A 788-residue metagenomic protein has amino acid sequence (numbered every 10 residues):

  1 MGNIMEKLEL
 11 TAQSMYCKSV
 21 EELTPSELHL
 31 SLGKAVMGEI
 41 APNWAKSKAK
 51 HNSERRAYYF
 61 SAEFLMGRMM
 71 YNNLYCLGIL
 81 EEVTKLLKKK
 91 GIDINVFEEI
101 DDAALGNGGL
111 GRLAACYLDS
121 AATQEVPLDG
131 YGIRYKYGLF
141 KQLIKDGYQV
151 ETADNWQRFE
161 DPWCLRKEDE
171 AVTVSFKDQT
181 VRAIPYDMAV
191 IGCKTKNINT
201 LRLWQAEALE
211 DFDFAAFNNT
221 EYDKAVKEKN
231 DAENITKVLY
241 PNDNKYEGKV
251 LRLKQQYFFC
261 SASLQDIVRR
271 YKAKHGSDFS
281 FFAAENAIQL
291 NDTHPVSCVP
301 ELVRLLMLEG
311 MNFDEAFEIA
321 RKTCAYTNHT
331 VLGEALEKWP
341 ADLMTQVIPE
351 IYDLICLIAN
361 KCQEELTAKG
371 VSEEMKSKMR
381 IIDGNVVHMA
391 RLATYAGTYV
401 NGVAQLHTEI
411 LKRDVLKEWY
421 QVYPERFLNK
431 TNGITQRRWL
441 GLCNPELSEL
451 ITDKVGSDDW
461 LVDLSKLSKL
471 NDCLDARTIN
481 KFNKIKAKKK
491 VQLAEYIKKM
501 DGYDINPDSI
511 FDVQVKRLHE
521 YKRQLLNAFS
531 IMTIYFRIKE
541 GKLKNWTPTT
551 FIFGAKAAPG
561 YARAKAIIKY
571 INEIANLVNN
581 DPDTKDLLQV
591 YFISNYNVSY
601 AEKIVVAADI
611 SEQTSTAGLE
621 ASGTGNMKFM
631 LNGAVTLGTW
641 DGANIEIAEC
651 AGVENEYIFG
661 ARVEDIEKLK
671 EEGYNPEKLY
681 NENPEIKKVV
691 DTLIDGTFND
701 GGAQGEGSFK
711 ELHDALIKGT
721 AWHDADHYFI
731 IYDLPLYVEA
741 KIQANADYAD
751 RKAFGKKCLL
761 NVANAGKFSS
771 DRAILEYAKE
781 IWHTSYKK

Functional and structural regions predicted by a protein language model:
M1-K788: A conserved ligand/cofactor-binding region detector
